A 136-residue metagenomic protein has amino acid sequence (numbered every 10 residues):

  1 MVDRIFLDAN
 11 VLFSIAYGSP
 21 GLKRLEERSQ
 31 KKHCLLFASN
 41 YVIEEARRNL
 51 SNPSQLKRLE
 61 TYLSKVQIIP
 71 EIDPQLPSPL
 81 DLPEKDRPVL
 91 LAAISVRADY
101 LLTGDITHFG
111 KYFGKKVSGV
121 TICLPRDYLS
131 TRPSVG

Functional and structural regions predicted by a protein language model:
V2-I5: Extreme N-terminal starter segment of soluble prokaryotic enzymes
L7, Y17-S51: PIN/NYN-family metal-dependent endoribonuclease catalytic core
D8-A9, A38-S39, D105, P125: A secondary-structure boundary/capping signal
V11-L12, V42, V89, T107-H108: Alpha-helix capping/helix-boundary segments
K32, S64, K116-S118: Short, structured coil segments at secondary-structure junctions
N40, E44-D73: Domain-scale selection of a single, long terminal region that carries the protein's primary operational module
I68-I106, Y112: Active-site neighborhoods of divalent-metal-dependent phosphate/nucleic-acid chemistry enzymes
T107-G136: Acidic, PIN/NYN-like endoribonuclease modules and their adjacent C-terminal/linker elements
